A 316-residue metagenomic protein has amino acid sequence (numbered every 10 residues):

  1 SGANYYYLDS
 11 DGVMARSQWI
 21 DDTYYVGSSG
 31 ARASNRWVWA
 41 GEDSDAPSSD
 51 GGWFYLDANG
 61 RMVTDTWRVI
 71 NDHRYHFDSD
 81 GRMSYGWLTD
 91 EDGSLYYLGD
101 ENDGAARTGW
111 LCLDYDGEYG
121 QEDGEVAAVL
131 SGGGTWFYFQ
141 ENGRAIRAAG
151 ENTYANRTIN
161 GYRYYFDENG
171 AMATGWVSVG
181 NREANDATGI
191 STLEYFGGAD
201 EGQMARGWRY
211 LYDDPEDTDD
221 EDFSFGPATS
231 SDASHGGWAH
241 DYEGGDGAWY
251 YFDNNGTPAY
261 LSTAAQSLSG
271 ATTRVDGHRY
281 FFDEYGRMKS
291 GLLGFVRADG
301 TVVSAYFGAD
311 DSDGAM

Functional and structural regions predicted by a protein language model:
S1-M316: Extracellular adhesion/carbohydrate-binding repeat motifs centered on closely spaced tryptophans
